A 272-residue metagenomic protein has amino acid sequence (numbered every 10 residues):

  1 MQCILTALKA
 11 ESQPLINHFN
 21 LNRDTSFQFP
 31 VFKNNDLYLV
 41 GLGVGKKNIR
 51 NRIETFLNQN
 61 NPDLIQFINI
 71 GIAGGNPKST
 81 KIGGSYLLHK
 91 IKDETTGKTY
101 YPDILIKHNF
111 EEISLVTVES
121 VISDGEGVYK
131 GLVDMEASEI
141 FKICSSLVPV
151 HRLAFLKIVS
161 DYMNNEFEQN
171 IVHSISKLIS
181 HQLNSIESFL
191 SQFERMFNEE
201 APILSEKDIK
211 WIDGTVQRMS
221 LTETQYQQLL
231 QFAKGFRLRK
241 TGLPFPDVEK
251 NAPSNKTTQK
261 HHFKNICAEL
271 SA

Functional and structural regions predicted by a protein language model:
Q2-L21: N-terminal beta1-alpha1 ligand-phosphate binding loop
R23-T25: A common structural junction motif
F27-A272: Glycine-rich phosphate- or other oxyanion-binding loops that anchor nucleotides, phosphorylated ligands
